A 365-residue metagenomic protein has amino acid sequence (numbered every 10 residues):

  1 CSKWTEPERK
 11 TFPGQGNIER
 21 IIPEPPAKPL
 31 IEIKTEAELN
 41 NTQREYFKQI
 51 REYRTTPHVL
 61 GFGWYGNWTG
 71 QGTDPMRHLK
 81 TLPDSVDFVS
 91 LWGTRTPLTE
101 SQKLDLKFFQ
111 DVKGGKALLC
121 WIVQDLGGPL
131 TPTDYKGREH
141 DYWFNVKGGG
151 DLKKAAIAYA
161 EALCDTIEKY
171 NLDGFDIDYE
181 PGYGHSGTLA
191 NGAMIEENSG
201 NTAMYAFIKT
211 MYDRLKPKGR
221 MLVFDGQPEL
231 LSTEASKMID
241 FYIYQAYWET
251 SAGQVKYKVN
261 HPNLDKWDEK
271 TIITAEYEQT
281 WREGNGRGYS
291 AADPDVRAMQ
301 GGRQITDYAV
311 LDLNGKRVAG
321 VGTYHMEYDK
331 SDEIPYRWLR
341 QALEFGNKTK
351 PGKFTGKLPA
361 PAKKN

Functional and structural regions predicted by a protein language model:
C1-I50: Bacterial Sec-dependent N-terminal signal peptides
W4, R9, R20, R44 (+12 more regions): Arginine residue identity/basic-tract feature
P7, P13, P23-P29, P57 (+10 more regions): Proline-rich intrinsically disordered, low-complexity coils
F12-G14, S251, F354: Intrinsically disordered, low-complexity segments enriched in small/polar residues
I50, H78, Y308-V310: Generic recognition of flexible, low-complexity loop/linker segments
T56-H261, W267-N285, V318, G322 (+2 more regions): Chitinase-like catalytic core of GlcNAc-active glycosidases
W64, E269-N365: Substrate-binding cleft of secreted/luminal carbohydrate-active enzymes
